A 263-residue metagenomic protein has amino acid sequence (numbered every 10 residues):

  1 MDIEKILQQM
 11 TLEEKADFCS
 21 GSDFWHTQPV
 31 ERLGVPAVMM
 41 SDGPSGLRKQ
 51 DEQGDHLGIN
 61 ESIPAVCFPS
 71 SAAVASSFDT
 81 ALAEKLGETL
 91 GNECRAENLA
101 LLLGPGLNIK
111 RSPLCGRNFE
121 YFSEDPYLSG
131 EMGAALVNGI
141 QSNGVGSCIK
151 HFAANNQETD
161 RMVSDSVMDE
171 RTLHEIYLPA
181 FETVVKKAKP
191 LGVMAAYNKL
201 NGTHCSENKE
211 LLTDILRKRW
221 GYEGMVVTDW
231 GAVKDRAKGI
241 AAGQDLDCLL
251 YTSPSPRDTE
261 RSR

Functional and structural regions predicted by a protein language model:
M1-S253, R257: Glycoside hydrolase catalytic-domain context in secreted enzymes
